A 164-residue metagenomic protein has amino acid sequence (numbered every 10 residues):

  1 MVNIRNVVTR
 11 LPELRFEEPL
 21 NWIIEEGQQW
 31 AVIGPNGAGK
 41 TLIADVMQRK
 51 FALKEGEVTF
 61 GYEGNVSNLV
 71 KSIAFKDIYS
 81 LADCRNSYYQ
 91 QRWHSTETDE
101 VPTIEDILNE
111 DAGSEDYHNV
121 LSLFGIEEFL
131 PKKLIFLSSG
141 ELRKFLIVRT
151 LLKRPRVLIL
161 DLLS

Functional and structural regions predicted by a protein language model:
M1-Q28, G37, F51-E55: A short, flexible loop at the N-terminus of ABC-type nucleotide-binding domains that lies
I33-P35: The feature captures the beta-strand-to-loop junction immediately N-terminal to the Walker
A44-D111: ABC ATPase nucleotide-binding domain signature region
A112-F129: Conserved ABC ATPase "signature" region
K133-L137, E141: Conserved ABC ATPase signature
I147: Hydrophobic anchor residue at the start of the ABC signature
L158-L162: Catalytic Walker B motif of ABC-type/P-loop ATPase nucleotide-binding domains
